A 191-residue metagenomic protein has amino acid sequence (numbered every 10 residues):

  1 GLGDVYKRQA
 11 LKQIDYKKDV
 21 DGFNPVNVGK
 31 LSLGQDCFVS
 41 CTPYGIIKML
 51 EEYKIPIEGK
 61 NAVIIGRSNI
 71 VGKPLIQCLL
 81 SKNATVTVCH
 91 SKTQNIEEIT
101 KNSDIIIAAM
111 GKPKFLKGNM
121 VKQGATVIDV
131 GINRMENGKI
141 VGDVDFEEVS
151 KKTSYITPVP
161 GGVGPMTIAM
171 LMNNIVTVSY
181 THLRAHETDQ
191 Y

Functional and structural regions predicted by a protein language model:
G1-Y6, A185-T188: Short, small-residue-biased leader/transition segments that mark boundaries at the very start of proteins
D4-I57: Anion-binding alpha/beta catalytic cores of soluble intermediary-metabolism enzymes, centered on
Q9, Q13, G45-E52, P74 (+3 more regions): Alpha-helical scaffold segments in soluble metabolic enzymes
G22-P25, S40, V88-C89, I156-V159: General beta-strand structural signal in soluble alpha/beta enzymes
S40-F115: Glycine-rich phosphate/diphosphate-binding loop of Rossmann-like nucleotide-binding domains
H90-T177: Rossmann-like adenosine-cofactor binding region
T181: Conserved adenylation A10 loop of the ANL superfamily
Y191: Cationic, low-complexity basic patches in intrinsically disordered or flexible, solvent-exposed regions
